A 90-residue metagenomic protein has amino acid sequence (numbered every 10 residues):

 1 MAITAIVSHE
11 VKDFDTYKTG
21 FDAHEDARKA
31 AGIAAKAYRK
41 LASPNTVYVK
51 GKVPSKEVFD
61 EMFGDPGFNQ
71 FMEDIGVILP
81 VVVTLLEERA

Functional and structural regions predicted by a protein language model:
M1-A90: Short S/T/G/P-rich N-terminal loop/turn motif that feeds into the first structured element of a domain
